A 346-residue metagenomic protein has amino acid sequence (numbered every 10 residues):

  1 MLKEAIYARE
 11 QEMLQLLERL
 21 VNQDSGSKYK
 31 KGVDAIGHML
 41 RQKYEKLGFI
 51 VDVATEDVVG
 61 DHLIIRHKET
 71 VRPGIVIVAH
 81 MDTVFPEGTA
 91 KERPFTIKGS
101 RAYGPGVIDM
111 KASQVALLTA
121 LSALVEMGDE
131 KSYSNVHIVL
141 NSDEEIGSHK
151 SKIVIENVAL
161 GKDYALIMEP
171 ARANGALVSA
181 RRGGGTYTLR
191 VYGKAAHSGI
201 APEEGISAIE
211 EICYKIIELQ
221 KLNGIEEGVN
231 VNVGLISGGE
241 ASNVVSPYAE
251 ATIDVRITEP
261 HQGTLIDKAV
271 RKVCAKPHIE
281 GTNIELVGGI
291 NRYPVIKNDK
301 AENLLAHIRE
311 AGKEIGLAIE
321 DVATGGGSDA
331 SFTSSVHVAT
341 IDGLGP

Functional and structural regions predicted by a protein language model:
M1, S25, P170-A171, T188-P346: Metal-dependent amide/peptide-bond hydrolase catalytic core, centered on the "pita-bread" metallohydrolase fold
L2-P105, E126, A330: Acidic/His- and Gly-rich active-site-bordering loop/insert found across diverse amide/peptide-bond hydrolases
E18, R41, V115-S122, K152 (+5 more regions): Predominant activation on well-ordered alpha-helical scaffold segments within soluble catalytic domains
V78-A79, V139-N141, A165-E169, R190-Y192 (+1 more regions): Short beta-strand segments
F85-E87, V178-G183, N243-S246, S334-V336: Short glycine/proline-enriched loop/turn "hinge" motifs that connect secondary-structure elements and lie
G88, S100, A120-V136, L219-G228: Phosphate-handling active-site elements
G99-D109, L317-V322: Short pre-catalytic strand/loop immediately N-terminal to key active-site residues, enriched for Gly-Thr
K111, V115-R182: Acidic/histidine-rich catalytic neighborhood of metal-dependent amide-processing enzymes
